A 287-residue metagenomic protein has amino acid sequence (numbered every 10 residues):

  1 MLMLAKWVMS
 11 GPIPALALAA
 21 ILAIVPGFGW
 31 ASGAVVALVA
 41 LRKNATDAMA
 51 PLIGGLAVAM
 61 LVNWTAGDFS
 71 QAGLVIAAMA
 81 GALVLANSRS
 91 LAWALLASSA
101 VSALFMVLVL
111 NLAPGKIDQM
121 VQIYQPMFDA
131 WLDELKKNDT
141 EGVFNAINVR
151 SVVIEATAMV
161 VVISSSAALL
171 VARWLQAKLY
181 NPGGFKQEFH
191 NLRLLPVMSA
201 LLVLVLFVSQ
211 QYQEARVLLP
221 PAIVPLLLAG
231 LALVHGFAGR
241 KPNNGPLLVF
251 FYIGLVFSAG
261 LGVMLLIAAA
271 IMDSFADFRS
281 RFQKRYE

Functional and structural regions predicted by a protein language model:
M1-G54: Hydrophobic transmembrane alpha-helices
L16-A17, A31, M49-I53, A72 (+4 more regions): Hydrophobic alpha-helical transmembrane segments
A59, Q71-A113: Short helix-perturbing small/polar motifs within transmembrane alpha-helices
A92-V101, Q187-R193, P246: Cytoplasmic-side transmembrane-helix entry/capping segments in multi-pass membrane proteins
V107-A156: Membrane-interface interhelical loops and short interface/amphipathic helices in multi-pass inner-membrane
T157-Y180: Transmembrane alpha-helical segments in integral membrane proteins
K178-L233: Small-residue-rich helix-loop
L219-E287: Long, positively charged, glycine-interspersed low-complexity recognition regions
